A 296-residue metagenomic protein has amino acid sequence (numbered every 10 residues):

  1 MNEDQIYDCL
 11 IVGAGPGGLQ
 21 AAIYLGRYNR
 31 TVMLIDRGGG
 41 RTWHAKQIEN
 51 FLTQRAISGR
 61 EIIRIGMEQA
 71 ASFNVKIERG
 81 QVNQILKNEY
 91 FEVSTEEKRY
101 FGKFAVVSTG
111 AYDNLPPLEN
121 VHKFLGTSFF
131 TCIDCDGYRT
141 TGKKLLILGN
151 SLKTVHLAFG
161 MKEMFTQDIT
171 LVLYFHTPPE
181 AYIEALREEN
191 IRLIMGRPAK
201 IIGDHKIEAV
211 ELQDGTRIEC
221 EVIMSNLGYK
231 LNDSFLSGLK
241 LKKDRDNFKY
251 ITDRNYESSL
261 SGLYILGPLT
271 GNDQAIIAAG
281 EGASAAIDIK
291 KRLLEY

Functional and structural regions predicted by a protein language model:
M1-C9, I77-K143, A209, Q213-G215 (+4 more regions): FAD-binding core/adjacent interface of flavoenzyme oxidoreductases
Y7-E61, I147-H176: Beta1-alpha1 glycine-rich phosphate/pyrophosphate-binding loop at the start of Rossmann-like nucleotide-binding domains
A21, H44, P116-L118, H156-A158 (+2 more regions): Short glycine-/acidic-enriched loop or helix-start segments at secondary-structure transitions that form or flank
Y28, F51-Q54, Q69, F73 (+8 more regions): Change "in soluble alpha/beta enzymes" to "in soluble alpha/beta proteins
T31, D36-G39, K46-S72, C132 (+1 more regions): N-terminal glycine-rich dinucleotide-binding loop that anchors FAD/FMN and/or NAD(P) in oxidoreductases
R64, A70-N88, E92-S94, Y100-F101 (+2 more regions): A Rossmann-like FAD-binding core segment of flavoenzymes
K123-R139, G228-Q274, E281-S284, D288-K291: FAD-site-proximal beta/loop scaffold in flavoenzymes
T127-C135, K144-F159, P179-E180: Active-site glycine-rich loop that binds ribose-phosphate moieties when present
